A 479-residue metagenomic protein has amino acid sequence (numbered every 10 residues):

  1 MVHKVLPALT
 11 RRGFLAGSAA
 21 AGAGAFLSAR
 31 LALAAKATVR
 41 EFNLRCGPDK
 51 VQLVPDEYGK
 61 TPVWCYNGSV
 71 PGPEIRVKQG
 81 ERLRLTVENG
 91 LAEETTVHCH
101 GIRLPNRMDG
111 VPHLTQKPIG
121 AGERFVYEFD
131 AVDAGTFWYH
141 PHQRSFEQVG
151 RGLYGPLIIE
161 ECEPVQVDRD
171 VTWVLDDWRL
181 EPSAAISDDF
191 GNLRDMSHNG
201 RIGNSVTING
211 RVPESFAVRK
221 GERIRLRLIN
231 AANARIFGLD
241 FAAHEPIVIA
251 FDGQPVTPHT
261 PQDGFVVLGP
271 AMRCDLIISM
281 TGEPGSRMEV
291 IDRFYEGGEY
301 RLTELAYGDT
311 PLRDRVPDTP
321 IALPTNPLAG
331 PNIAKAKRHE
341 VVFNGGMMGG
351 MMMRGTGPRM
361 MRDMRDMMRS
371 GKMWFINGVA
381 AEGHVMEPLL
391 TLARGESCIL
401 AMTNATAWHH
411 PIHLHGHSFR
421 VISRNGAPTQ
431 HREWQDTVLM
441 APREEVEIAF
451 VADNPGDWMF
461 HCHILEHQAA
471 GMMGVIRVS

Functional and structural regions predicted by a protein language model:
M1-L9: N-terminal secretory signal peptides
L9-F26: N-terminal export leaders
G17, L31-N43, V149-E181, V256-I399 (+3 more regions): Extended terminal and domain-junction accessory segments
Y58-R76, N204-E214, K372-R394: N-terminal edge beta-strand
V70, I75-V77, G101-D133, V248-G282 (+3 more regions): Extracytoplasmic beta-sandwich strand-turn segments characteristic of Greek-key/jelly-roll folds
V87-L91, I229-N230, M402-T406: Asparagine-centered strand-capping/turn motif at beta-strand->loop junctions
M108-V111, K117-G120, D188-K335, R424-D436: Histidine- and aromatic-rich segments of cupredoxin/plastocyanin-like copper-binding domains
A131-E160: Hydrophobic or amphipathic alpha-helical targeting/insertion segments
